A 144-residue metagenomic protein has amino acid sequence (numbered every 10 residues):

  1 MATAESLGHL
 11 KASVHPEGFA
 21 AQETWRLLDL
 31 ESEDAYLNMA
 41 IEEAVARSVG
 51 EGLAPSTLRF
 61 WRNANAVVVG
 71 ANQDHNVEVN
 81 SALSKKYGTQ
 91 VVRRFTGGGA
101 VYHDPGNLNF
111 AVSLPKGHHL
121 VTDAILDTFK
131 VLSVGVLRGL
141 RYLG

Functional and structural regions predicted by a protein language model:
A2-A82, R94: Active-site loop/lid in soluble adenylation, ligation, and acyl-transfer enzymes
E31-S32, H119-D127: Flexible, glycine/proline-enriched loop segments at strand-loop-helix junctions that form or flank small-ligand binding
A64, K86, H103-N107: Short connector loops at helix/strand junctions that flank enzyme active sites, especially segments positioning acidic
A71, V112-K116, V136: Short, structured patches in soluble enzyme cores that scaffold and shape functional sites
S84-G97: Conserved alpha/beta core surface patches that mediate binding of polyanionic ligands
A100-L120: Residues forming anionic-ligand binding surfaces in small-molecule and nucleic-acid pockets of primarily soluble enzymes
I125-G144: Well-ordered alpha/beta subsegment
